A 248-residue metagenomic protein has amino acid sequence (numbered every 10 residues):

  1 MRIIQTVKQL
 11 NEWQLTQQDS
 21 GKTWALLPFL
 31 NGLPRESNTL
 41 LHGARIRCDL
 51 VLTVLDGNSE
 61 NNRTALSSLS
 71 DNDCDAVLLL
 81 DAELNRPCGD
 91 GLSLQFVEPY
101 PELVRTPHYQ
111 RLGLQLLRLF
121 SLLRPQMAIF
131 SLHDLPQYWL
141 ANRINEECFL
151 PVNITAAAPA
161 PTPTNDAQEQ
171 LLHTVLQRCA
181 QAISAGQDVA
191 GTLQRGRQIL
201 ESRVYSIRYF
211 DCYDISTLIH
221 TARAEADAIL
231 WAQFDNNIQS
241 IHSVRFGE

Functional and structural regions predicted by a protein language model:
M1-I229, Q233-E248: Nucleotidyltransferase catalytic core that binds NTPs
